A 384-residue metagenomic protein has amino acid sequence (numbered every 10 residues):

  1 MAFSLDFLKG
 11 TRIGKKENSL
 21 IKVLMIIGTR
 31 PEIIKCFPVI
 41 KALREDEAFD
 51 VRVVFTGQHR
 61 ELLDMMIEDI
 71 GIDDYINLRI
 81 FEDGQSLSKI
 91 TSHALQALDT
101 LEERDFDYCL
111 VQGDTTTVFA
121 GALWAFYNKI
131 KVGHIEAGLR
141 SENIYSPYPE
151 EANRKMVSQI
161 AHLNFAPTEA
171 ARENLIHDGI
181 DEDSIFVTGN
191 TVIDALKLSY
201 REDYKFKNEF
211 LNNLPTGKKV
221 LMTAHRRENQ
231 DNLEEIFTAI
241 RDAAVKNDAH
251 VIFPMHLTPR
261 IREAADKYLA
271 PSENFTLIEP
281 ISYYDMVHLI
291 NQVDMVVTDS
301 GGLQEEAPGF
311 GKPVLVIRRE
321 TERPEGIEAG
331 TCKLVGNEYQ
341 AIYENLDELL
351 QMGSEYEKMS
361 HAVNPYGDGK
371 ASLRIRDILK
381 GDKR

Functional and structural regions predicted by a protein language model:
F3-G57: N-terminal subdomain of nucleotide-sugar transferases
F7, L24-I27, I33-R44, M66 (+1 more regions): Active-site and donor-binding regions of nucleotide-sugar-utilizing enzymes
L8, T56, R60-E61, V157-D231 (+2 more regions): A nucleotide-sugar donor-handling region in carbohydrate enzymes
F49-H93: Conserved nucleotide-sugar phosphate-binding/catalytic loop shared by glycosyltransferases and other
H59, M66, Y204-Q292: Donor-nucleotide binding loops and adjacent catalytic segments primarily of GT-B fold Leloir glycosyltransferases
L78-R79, L277-E279, K333-N337: Short acidic-hydrophobic, aromatic-tinged amphipathic segments that line or gate anion-handling sites
V111-Q112, L123, H134, N164 (+1 more regions): A donor-sugar binding/catalytic signature common to diverse glycosyltransferases and related nucleotide-sugar
A170, K333-R384: Leloir-type glycosyltransferase catalytic cores
